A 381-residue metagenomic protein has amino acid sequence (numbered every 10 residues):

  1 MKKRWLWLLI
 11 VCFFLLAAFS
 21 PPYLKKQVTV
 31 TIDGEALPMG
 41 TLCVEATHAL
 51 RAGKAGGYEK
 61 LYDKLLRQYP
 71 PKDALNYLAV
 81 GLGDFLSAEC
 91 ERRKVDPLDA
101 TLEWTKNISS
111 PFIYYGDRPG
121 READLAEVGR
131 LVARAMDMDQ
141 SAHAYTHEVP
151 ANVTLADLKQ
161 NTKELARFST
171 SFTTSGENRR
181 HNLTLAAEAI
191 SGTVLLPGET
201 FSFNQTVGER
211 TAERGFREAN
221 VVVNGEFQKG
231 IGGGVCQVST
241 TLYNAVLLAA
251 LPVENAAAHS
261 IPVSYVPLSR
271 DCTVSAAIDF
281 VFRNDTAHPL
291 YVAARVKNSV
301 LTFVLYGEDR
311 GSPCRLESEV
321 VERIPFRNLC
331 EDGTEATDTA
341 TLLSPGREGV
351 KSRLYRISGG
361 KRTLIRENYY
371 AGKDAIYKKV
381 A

Functional and structural regions predicted by a protein language model:
M1-C12: N-terminal Sec-pathway targeting helices
M1-K2, K25, G53-E59, D63 (+2 more regions): Generic cytosolic/nucleocytoplasmic N-terminal low-complexity/intrinsically disordered segments
W5-W7, F19, W104: A residue-identity detector for tryptophan
L16-Q27: Membrane-interface motif at the C-terminal end of an N-terminal transmembrane signal
P22, G57, L61, Q68 (+4 more regions): Intrinsically disordered, low-complexity N-terminal regions enriched in serine/proline/glycine with scattered basic
L24, A88-S110, P119, A123-A381: Well-ordered beta-sheet/strand-loop patches within structured domains
V28-V128: Signal peptide-directed extracytoplasmic domains
